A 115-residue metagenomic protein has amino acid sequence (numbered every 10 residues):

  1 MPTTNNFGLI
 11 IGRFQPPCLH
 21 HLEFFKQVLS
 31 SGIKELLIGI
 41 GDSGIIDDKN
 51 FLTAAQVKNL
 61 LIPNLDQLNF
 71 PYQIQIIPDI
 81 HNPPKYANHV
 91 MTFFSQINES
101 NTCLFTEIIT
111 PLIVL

Functional and structural regions predicted by a protein language model:
M1-L115: Nucleotidyltransferase catalytic core that binds NTPs
